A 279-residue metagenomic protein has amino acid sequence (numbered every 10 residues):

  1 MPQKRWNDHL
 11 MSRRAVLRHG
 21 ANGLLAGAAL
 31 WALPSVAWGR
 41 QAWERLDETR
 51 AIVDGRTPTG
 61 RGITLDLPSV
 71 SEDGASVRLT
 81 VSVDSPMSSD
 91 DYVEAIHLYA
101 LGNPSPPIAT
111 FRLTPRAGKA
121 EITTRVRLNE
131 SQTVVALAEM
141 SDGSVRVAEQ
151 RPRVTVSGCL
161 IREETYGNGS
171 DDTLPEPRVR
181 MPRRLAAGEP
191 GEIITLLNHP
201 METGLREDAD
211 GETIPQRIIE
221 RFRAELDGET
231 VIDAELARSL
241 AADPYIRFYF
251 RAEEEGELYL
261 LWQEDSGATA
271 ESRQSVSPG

Functional and structural regions predicted by a protein language model:
M1-A15, N22, A26-L30: N-terminal secretory signal peptides
W31-G62: C-terminal segment of N-terminal export signals and the immediately downstream linker at the start of the mature
I52-E72, S170-A186: N-terminal edge beta-strand
V83-M87, L197-T213: Short amphipathic, basic-aromatic surface patches that mediate peripheral association with negatively charged
R116-I122, S239-R247: Aromatic sugar-binding surface patches on proteins that engage polysaccharides or sugar-phosphate polymers
N129-T133, E253-E257: Extracellular Ig-like/FN3 beta-sandwich strand-entry sites
S141-V147, E264-S272: Short acidic/polar inter-strand loop motif in beta-rich domains
R151-S157, S275-G279: Short beta-strand edge segments in extracellular beta-sheet folds
